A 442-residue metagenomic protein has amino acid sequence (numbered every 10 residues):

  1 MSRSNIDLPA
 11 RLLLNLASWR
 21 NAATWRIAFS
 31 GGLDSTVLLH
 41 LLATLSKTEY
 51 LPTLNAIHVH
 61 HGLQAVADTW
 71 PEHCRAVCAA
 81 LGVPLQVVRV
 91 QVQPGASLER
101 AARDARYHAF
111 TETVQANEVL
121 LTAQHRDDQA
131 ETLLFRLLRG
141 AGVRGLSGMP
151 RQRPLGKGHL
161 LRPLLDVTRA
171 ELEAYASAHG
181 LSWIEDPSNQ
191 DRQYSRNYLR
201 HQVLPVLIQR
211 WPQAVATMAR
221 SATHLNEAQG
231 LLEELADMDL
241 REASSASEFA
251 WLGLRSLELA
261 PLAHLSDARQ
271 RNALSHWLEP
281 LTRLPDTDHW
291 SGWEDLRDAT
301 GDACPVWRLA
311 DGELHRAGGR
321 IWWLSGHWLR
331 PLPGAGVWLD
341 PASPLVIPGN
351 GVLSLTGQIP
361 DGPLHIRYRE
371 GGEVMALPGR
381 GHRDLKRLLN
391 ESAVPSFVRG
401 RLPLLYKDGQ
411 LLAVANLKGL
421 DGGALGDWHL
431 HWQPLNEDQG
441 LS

Functional and structural regions predicted by a protein language model:
S2-V206, R210, E234: Core alpha/beta nucleotide-donor-binding catalytic domains of modification enzymes
N5-L33, Y50-N55, H61, V90-V92 (+3 more regions): AMP-forming adenylation/ATP pyrophosphatase catalytic core
Q129, T217, R269-A273: Residue-level detector of well-ordered alpha-helical segments, enriched for hydrophobic/aromatic packing positions
I184, Q213-M218, L232, P285: Short, structured loop/turn "capping" segments at alpha-beta junctions
L204, I208, P212-V215, A219-A222 (+1 more regions): Short amphipathic alpha-helical segments with heptad-repeat character
